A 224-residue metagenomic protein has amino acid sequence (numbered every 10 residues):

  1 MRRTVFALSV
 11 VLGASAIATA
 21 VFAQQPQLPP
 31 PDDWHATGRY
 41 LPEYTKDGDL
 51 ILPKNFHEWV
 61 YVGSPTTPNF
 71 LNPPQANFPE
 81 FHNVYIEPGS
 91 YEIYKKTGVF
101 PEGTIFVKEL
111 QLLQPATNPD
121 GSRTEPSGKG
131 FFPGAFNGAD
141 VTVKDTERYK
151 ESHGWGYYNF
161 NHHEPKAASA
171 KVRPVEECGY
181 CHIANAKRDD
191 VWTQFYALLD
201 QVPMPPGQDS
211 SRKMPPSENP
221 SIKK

Functional and structural regions predicted by a protein language model:
M1-T4, Y158: Positively charged n-region of N-terminal signal peptides that target proteins for export
R3, G13, G38, I93-Y94 (+1 more regions): Generic hydrophobic-segment detector
V5, F22, H163: Catalytic cores of transferase enzymes with a strong primary signal for eukaryotic protein kinases
A7-A20: Bacterial N-terminal signal peptides
A18-A20, W59, P74, Q114: Amphipathic, positively biased hydrophobic alpha-helical segments used for protein targeting and membrane insertion
Q25-A36, E43-T45, N55, V60 (+2 more regions): Sequence context surrounding c-type heme c attachment/ligation sites in exported
P29-V99: N-terminal secretory signal peptides
